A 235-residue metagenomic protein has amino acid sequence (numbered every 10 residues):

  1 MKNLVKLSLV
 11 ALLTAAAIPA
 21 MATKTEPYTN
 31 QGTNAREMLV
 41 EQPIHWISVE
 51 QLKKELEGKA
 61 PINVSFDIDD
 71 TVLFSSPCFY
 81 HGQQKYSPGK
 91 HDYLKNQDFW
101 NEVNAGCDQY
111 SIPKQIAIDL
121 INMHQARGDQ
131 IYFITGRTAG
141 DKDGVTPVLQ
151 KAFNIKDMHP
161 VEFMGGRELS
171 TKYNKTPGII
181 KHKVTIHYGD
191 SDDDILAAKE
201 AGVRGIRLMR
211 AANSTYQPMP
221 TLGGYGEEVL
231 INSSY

Functional and structural regions predicted by a protein language model:
K2-F66, V229-Y235: Non-catalytic pre-domain segments flanking phosphatase-related domains
T14, H91-K95, I155-V161: Short, surface-exposed acidic
K24-E41, W46-I47, R127-D129, T138-Y235: C-terminal cap/substrate-recognition subdomain and adjoining C-terminal extension of metal-dependent phosphatase-like
V40, L52-Y110, A126: Active-site neighborhood of HAD-like aspartate-dependent phosphohydrolases
I62-V64, I131, T185: Generic beta-sheet signal
T71, I134-G136: Ser/Thr-glycine-rich phosphate-binding loops at phosphate-binding pockets of nucleotides, nucleotide cofactors
V103-Y132, A139-G140: Short, acidic loop-to-helix structural element flanking the phosphoryl-transfer center in phosphate-processing enzymes
